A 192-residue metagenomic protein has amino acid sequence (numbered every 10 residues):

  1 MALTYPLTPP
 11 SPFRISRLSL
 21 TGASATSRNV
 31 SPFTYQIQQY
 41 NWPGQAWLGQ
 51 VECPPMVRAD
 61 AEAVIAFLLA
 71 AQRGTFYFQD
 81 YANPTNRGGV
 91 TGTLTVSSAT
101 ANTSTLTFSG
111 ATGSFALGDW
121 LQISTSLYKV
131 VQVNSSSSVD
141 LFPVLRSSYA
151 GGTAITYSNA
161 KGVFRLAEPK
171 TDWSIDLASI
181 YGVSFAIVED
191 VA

Functional and structural regions predicted by a protein language model:
M1-S136, L141-A192: Extracellular/virion structural assembly segments
